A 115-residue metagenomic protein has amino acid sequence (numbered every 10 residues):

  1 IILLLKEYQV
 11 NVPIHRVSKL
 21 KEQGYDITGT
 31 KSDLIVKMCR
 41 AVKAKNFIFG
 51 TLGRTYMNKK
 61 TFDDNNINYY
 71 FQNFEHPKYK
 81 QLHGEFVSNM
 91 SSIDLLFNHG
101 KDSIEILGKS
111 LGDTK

Functional and structural regions predicted by a protein language model:
I1-K115: Residues lining hydrophobic/aromatic ligand-binding pockets adjacent to catalytic sites
